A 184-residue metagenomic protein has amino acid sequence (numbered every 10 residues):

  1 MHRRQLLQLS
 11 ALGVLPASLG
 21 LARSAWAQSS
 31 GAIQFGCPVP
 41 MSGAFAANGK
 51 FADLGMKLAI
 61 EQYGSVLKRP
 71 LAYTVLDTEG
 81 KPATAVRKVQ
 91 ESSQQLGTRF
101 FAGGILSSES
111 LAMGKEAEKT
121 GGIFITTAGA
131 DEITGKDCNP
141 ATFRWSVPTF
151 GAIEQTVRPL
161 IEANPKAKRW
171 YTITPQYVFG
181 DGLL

Functional and structural regions predicted by a protein language model:
M1-V14, G20: N-terminal secretory signal peptides and thylakoid transit peptides that target proteins across membranes
L21-V39: C-terminal segment of N-terminal export signals and the immediately downstream linker at the start of the mature
I33-K57, Y63, L76-P82, I105-L106 (+1 more regions): Extracytoplasmic "Venus flytrap"
G55-L58, T84-K88, A152-P159: Well-ordered alpha-helical segments embedded in enzymatic catalytic cores
Y63-K68, T120-G122: Short helix-capping segments at alpha-helix termini
L67-T78, N139-A141: Short beta-strand elements in bilobed, periplasmic/extracellular small-molecule ligand-binding domains
P82-T98, L160-E162: Short, well-structured alpha-helical segments in soluble
T98-L184: Extracytoplasmic ligand/sensor domains, especially the bilobed periplasmic-binding protein
